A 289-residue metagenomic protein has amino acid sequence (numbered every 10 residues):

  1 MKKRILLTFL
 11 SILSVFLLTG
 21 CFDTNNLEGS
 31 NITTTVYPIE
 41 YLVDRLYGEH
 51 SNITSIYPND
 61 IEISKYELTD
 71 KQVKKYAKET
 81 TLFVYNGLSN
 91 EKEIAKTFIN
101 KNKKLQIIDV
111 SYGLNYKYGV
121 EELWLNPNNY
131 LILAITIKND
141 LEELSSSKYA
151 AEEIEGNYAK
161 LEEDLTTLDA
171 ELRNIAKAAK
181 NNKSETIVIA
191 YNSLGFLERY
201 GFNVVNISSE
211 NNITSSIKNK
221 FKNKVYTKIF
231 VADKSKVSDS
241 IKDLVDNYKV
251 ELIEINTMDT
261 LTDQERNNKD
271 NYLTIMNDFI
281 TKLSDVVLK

Functional and structural regions predicted by a protein language model:
M1-N25: Sec-dependent N-terminal signal peptides of Gram-positive bacterial secreted proteins and lipoproteins
L18-K289: Extracytoplasmic metal-acquisition and chelation regions
